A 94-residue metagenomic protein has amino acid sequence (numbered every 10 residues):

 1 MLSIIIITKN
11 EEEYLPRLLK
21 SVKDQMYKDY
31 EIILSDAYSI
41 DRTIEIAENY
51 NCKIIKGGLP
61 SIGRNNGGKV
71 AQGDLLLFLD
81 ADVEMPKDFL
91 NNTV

Functional and structural regions predicted by a protein language model:
M1-S21: N-proximal low-complexity "stem/linker" segments adjacent to membrane-targeting elements
K20-D29: Short, acidic, metal-binding catalytic loop of nucleotide-sugar glycosyltransferases
V22, D36-Y38, G58: Conserved short acidic donor-positioning loop in nucleotide-sugar-dependent glycosyltransferases
V22, F89-V94: A short, amphipathic alpha-helix embedded in the catalytic core of nucleotide-handling enzymes
D36-I44, V83: A conserved acidic beta->alpha catalytic loop
K56-A71: Glycine-rich, basic loop-to-helix element that forms the pyrophosphate-binding segment of sugar-nucleotide handling
L76: Short aromatic/hydrophobic "clamp" motif used to bind/position activated sugar donors
L79, V83-F89: Hydrophobic/aromatic residue at the end of a short beta strand that borders the catalytic acidic motif
